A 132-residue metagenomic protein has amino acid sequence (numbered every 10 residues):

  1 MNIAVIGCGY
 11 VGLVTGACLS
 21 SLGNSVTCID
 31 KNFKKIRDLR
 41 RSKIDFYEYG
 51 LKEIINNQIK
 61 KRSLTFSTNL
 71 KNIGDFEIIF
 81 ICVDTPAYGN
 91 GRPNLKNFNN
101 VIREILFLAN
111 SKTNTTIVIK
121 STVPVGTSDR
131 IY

Functional and structural regions predicted by a protein language model:
M1-I44: NAD(P)+-binding Rossmann beta1-loop-alpha1 motif at the extreme N-terminus of oxidoreductases
A4, T27, T65, T116-V118: A structural signal for isolated positions on well-ordered beta-strands in alpha/beta enzyme cores
A17-S20, G74, I102, L106-A109: A structural alpha-helix within SAM-dependent methyltransferase catalytic domains
L39, I55, S128-Y132: Hydrophobic packing residues within well-ordered alpha-helices of enzyme cores
G50-E77, A87, L106: A structured beta-alpha segment of the ubiquitous adenosine-cofactor-binding alpha/beta core
G74-I78, K112-T115: Short acidic/histidine-rich motifs immediately flanking catalytic phosphotransfer sites in two-component signaling
I79-I81, I119: Redox-cofactor binding/interface segments in oxidoreductases and associated redox assembly factors
A87-Y132: Rossmann-like NAD(P)(H) cofactor-binding subdomain of soluble oxidoreductases
